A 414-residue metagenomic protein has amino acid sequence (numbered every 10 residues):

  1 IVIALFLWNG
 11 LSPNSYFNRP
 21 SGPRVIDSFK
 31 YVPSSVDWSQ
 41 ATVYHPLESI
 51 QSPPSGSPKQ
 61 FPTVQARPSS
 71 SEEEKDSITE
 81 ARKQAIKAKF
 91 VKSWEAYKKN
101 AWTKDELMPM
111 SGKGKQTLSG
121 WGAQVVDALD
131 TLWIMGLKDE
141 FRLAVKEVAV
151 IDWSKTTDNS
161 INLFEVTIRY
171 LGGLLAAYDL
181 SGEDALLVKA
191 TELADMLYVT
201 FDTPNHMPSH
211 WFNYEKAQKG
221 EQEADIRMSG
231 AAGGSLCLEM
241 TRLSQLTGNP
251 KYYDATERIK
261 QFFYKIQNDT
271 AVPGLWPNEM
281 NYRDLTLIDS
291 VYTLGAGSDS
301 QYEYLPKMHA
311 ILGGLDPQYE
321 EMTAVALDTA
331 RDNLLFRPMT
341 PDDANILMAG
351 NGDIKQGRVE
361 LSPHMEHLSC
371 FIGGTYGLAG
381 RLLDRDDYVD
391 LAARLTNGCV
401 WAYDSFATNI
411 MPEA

Functional and structural regions predicted by a protein language model:
I1-A414: Glycan-recognition and catalytic cores of secretory/periplasmic carbohydrate-active enzymes
